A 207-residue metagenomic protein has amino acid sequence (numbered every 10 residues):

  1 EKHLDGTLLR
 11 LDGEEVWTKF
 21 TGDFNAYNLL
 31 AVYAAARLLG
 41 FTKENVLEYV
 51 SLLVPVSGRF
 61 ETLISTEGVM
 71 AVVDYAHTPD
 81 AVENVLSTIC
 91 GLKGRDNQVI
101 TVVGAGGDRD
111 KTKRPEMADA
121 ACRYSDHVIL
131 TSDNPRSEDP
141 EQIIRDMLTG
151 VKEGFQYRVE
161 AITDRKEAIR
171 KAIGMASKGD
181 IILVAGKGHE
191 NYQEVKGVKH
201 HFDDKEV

Functional and structural regions predicted by a protein language model:
E1-E15, L52, V56-R59, L63: Extended acidic/charged loop-beta regions that coordinate divalent cations and stabilize anionic phosphate/carboxylate
V16-G22: A short glycine-threonine-serine/GTX helix/turn-capping micro-motif
N25: Conserved phosphate/anionic-ligand binding catalytic regions in large, soluble enzymes, centered on
A31-V207: ATP-dependent carboxylate-amine ligase
